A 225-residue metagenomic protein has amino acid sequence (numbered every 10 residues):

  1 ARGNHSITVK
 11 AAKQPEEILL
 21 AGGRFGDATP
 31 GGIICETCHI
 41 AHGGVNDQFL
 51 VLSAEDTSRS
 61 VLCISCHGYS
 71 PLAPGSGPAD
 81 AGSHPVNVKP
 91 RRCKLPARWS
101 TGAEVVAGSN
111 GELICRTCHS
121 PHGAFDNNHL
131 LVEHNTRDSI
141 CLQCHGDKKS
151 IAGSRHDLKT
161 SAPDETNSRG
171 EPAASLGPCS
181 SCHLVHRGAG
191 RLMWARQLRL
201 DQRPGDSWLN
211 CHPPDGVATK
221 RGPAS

Functional and structural regions predicted by a protein language model:
A1-P30, I34-N110, I114-S225: Flexible linker/context regions in extracytoplasmic redox proteins
